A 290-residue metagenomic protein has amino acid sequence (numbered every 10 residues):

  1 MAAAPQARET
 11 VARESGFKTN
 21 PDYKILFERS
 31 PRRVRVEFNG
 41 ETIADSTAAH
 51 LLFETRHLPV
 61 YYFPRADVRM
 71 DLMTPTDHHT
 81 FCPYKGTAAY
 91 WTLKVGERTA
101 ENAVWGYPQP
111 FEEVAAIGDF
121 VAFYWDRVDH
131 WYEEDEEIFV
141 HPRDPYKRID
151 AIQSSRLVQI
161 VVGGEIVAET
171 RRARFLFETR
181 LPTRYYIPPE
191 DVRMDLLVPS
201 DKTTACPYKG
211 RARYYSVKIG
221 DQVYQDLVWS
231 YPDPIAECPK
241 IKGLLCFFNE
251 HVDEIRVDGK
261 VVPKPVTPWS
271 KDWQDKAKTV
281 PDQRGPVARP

Functional and structural regions predicted by a protein language model:
M1-P290: Terminal leader/tail segments of proteins
